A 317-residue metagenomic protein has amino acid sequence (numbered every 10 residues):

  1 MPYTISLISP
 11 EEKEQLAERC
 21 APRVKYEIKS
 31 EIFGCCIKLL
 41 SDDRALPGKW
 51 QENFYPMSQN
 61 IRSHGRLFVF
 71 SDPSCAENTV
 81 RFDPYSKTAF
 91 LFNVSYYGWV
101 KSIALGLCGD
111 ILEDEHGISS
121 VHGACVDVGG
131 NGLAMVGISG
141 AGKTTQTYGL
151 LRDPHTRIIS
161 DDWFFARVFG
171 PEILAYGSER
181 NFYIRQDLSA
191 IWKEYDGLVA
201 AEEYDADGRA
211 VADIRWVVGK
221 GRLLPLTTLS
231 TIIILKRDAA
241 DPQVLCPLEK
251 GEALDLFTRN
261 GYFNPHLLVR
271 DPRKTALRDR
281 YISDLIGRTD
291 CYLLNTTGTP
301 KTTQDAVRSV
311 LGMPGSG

Functional and structural regions predicted by a protein language model:
M1-A134, S139, D153-P154, F164-G317: A noncatalytic interaction/capping subdomain that flanks phosphate/NTP-handling catalytic cores
A141-K143: Conserved glycine(s) of the Walker
T145-R157: A conserved segment at the C-terminal end of the G1
D161: Active-site flanking residues adjacent to catalytic metal/cofactor-binding acidic residues
